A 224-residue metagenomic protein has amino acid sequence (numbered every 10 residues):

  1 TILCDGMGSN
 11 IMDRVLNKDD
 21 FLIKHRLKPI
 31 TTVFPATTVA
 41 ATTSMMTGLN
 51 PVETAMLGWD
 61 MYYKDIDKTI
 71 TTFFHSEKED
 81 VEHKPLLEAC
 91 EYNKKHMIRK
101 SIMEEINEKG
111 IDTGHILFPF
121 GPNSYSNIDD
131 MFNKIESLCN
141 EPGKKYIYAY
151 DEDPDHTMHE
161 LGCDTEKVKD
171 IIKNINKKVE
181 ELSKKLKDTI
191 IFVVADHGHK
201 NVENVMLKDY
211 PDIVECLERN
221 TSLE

Functional and structural regions predicted by a protein language model:
T1-E224: Feature captures the catalytic ectodomains and active-site-proximal regions of enzymes that hydrolyze or transfer
